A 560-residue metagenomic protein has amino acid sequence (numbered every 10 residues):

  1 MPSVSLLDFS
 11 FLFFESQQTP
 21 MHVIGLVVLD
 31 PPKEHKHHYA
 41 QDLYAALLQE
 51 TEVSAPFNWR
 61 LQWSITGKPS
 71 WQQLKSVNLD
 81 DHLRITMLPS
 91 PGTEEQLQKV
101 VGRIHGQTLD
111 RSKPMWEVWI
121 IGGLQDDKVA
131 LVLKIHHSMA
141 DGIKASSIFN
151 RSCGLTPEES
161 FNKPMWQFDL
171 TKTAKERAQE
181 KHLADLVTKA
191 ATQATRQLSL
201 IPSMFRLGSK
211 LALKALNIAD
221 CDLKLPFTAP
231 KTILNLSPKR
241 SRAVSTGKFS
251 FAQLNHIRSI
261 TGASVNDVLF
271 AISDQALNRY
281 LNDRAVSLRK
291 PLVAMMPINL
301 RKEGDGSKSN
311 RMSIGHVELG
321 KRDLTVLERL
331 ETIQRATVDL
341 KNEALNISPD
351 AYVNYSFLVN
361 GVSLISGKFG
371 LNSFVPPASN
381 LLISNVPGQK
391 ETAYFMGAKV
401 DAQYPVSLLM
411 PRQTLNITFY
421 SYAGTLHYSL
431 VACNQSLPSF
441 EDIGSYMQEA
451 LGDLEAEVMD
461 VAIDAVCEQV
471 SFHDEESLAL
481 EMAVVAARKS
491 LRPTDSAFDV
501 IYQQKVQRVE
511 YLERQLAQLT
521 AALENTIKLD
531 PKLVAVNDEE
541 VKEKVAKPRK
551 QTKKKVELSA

Functional and structural regions predicted by a protein language model:
M1-L7, L26-H37, A45-Q413, I417-Q448 (+3 more regions): Soluble acyl-CoA-dependent acyltransferase catalytic core bearing the H(X)4D motif
M1-V23: Generic start-of-chain signal for non-secretory N-termini
